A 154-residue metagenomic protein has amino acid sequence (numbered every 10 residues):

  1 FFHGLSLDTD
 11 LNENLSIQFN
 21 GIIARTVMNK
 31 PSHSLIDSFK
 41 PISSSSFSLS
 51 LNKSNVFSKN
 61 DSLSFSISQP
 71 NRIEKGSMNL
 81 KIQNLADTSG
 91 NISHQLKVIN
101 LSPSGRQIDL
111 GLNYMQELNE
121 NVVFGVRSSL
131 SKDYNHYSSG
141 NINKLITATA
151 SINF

Functional and structural regions predicted by a protein language model:
F1-H3, F39-F47, S104-L110, G140-I146: Residues that define the transmembrane beta-barrel architecture of outer-membrane proteins
S6-D8, S48-N52, G111-M115, T149-S151: Outer-membrane beta-barrel architecture
T9, E13-F19, V56-L63, L118-V126: Repeated loop/turn-to-beta-strand initiation elements of outer-membrane beta-barrel proteins
I17-A24, L63, Q95-N100, F124-K132: Transmembrane beta-strand segments that form the barrel wall of outer-membrane beta-barrel proteins
G21-V27, K53-N55, I67-I73, S128-Y134 (+1 more regions): Transmembrane beta-strands of outer-membrane beta-barrel pores
M28-S38, G76-I82, H136-I142: Outer-membrane beta-barrel translocator domains and adjoining extracellular loop/strand segments of Gram-negative
I36, S68-N113: Outer-membrane beta-barrel transmembrane domain signature
L51, S62, N141-F154: Outer-membrane beta-barrel "beta-signal"
